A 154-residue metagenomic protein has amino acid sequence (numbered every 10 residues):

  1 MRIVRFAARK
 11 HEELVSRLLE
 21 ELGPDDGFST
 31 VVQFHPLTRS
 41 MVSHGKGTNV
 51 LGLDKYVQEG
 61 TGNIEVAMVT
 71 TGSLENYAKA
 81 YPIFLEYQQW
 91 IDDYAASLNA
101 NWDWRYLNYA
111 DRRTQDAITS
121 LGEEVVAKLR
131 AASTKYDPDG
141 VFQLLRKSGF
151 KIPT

Functional and structural regions predicted by a protein language model:
M1-T154: Soluble FAD-dependent oxygen oxidases
